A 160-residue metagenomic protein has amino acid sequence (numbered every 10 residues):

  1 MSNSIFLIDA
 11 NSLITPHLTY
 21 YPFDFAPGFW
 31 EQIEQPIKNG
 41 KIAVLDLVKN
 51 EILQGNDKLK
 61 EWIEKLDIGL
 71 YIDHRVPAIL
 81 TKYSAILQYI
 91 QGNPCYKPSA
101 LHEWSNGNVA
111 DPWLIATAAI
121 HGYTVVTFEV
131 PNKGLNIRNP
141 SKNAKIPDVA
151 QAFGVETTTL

Functional and structural regions predicted by a protein language model:
S2, A26, P131-L160: Acidic, PIN/NYN-like endoribonuclease modules and their adjacent C-terminal/linker elements
I5-F6, A10-Y123, V130-L135, Q151: Active-site-proximal, substrate-binding regions of enzyme catalytic domains and RNA-binding/basic surfaces
V44, V126, E156-T158: A local structural micro-motif
